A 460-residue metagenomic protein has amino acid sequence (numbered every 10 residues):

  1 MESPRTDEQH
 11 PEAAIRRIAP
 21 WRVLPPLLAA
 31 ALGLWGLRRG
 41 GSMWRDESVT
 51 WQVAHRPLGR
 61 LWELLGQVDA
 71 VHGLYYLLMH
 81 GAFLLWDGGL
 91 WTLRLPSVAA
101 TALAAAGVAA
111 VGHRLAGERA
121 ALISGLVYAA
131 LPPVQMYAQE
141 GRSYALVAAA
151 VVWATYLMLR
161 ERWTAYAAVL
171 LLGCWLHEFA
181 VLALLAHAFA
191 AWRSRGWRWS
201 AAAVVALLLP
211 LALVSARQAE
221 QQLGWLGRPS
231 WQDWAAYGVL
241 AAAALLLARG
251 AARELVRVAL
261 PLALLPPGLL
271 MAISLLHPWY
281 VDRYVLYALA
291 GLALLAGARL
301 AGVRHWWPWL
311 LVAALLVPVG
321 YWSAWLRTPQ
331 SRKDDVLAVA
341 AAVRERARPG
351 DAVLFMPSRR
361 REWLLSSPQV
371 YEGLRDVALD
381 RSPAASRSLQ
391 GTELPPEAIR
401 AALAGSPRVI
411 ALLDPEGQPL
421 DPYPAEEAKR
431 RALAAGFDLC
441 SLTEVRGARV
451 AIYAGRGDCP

Functional and structural regions predicted by a protein language model:
M1-A19, R456-P460: Short, intrinsically disordered terminal tails adjacent to the first/last structured region
I18-P460: Terminal, non-globular segments
